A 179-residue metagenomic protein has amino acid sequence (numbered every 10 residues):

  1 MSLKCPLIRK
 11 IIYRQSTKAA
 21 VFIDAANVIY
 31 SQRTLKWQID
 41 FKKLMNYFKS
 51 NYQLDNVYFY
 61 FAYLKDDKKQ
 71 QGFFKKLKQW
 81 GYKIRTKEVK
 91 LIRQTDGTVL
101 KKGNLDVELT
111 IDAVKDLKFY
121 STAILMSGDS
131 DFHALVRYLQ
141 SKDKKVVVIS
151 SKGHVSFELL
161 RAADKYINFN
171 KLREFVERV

Functional and structural regions predicted by a protein language model:
S2-L105, K145, H154-V155: Domain-level signal for Mg2+-assisted phosphodiester chemistry and nucleotide/NA-binding surfaces in nucleic-acid
K65-V179: Nuclease catalytic cores that cleave nucleic-acid phosphodiester bonds, predominantly acidic two-metal-ion
